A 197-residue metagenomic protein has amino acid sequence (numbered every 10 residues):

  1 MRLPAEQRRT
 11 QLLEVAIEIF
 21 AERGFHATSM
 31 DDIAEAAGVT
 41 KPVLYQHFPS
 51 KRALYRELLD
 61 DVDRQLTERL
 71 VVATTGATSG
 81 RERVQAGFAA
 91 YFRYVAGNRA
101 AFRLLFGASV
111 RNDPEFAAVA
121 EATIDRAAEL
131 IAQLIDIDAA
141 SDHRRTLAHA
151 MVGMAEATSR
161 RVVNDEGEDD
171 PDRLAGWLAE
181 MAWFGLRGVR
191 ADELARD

Functional and structural regions predicted by a protein language model:
M1-Q7, A139, R190-D197: N-terminal intrinsically disordered/low-complexity leader segments
R8, K51, L58, V62 (+8 more regions): Hydrophobic/aromatic residues within well-ordered alpha-helical segments
Q11, V15, I19-A53, E57: Helix-turn-helix
E57, V71-A100, I137-A139, L147-M151 (+1 more regions): Hydrophobic alpha-helical connector segments
R64-T67, P114-D138, R145-A150, A157 (+2 more regions): Amphipathic alpha-helical packing segments from all-alpha helical-bundle domains
A86, R93-D142, R160-N164, E168: Short secondary-structure transition hinges
Y94-G97, A101, Q133, A148 (+2 more regions): Amphipathic C-terminal alpha-helical segment
